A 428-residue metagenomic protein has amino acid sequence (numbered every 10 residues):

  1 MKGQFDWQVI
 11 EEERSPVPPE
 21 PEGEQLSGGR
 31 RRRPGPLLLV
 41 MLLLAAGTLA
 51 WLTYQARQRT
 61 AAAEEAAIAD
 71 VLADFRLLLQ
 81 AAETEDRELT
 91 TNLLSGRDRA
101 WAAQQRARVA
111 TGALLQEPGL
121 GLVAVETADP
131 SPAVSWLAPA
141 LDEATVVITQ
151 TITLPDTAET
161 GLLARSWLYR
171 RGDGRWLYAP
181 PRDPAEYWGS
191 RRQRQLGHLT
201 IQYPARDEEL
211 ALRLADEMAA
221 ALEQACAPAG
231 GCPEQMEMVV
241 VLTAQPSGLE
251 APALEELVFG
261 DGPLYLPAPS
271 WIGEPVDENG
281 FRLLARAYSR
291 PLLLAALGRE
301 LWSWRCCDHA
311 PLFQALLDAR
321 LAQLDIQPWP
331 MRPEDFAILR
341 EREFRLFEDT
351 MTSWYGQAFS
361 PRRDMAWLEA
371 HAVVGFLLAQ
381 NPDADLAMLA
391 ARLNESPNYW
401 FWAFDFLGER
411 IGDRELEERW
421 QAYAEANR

Functional and structural regions predicted by a protein language model:
K2-R33, L39, L43-Y54, A110-L114 (+2 more regions): Beta/coil-rich, acidic/histidine-enriched accessory regions frequently appended to metallopeptidases
K2-V9, V147-R191: Short beta-strand edge/turn micro-motifs at domain boundaries
V40-T84: Short, low-complexity N-terminal intrinsically disordered segments enriched in polar/charged residues
A56-R59, L72-A73, R87, R192-L212: Acidic/histidine-rich, surface-exposed loop or edge segments in extracytoplasmic proteins
R87-L137: Short solvent-exposed beta->alpha transition segments
T153-L162, R170-G172, R206-A244, E250 (+3 more regions): Zn2+-dependent metallopeptidase catalytic core
V258-E348: Zinc-dependent metallopeptidase catalytic helix centered on the HExxH motif and its immediate flanking segment
P311-A322, P333-N427: Active-site-proximal alpha-helical
